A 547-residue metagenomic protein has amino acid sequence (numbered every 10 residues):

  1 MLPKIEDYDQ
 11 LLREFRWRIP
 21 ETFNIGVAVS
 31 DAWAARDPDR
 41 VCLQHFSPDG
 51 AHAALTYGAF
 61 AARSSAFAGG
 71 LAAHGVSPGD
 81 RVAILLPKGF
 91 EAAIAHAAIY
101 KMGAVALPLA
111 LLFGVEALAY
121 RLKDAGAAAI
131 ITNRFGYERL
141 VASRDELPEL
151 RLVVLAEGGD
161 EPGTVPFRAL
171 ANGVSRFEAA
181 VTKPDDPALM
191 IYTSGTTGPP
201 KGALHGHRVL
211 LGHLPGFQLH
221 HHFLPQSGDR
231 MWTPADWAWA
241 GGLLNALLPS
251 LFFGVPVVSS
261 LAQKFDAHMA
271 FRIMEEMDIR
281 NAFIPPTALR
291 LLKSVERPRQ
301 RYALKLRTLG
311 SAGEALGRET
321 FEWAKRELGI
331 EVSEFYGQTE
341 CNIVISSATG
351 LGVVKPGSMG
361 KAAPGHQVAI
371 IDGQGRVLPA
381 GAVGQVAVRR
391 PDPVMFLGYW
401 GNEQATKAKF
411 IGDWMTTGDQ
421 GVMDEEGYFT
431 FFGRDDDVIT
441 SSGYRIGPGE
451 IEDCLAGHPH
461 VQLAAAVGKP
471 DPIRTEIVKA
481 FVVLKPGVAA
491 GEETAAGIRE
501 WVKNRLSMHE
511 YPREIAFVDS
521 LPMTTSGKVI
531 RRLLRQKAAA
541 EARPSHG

Functional and structural regions predicted by a protein language model:
P38-V41, V154, G159, N172-S194 (+2 more regions): Conserved pre-ATP/AMP-binding loop-to-beta segment of ANL
D39-A97, G114-A119, P166-R168: Conserved AMP-binding/adenylate-forming core of the ANL superfamily
A53-G58, A188-P215: Conserved AMP-binding A3 loop
A73-H74, A97, K101-A169, T182 (+1 more regions): Structural core segment of the AMP-binding/adenylate-forming
F113, Y120, I130-N133, A282 (+7 more regions): AMP-binding/adenylate-forming catalytic core of the ANL superfamily
L211-T233, A238-R280, L291-V295: Conserved AMP-binding/adenylation subdomain of ANL enzymes
F252, I279-F283, K293-V354, Q367: Gly/Ser/Thr-rich phosphate-binding loop
A362-G365, R376-A408, I446: Conserved ATP/PPi-binding loop(s) of AMP-dependent carboxylate-activating enzymes
